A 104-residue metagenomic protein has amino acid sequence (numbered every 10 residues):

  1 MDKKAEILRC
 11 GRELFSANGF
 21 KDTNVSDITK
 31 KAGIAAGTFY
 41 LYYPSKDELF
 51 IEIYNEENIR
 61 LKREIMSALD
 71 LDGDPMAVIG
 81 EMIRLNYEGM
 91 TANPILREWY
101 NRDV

Functional and structural regions predicted by a protein language model:
M1-N18, D22-K31, E48: Basic, helix-initiating cap at the start of DNA-binding domains
K4, V25, A36-G37, D47-F50 (+2 more regions): Alpha-helical structural signal
C10-A17, R60, E64-L71: Solvent-exposed, amphipathic alpha-helical segments
A17-K21, D72, N93: Short coil/turn segments at alpha/beta junctions that flank glycine-rich nucleotide-binding fingerprints
A32-Y43: Short hydrophobic/aromatic patch on the recognition helix
Y43, F50-E57, E64: Alpha-helical DNA-contacting segments of helix-turn-helix folds
E52, M66-A92: Hydrophobic alpha-helical connector segments
Y87-V104: Short secondary-structure transition hinges
